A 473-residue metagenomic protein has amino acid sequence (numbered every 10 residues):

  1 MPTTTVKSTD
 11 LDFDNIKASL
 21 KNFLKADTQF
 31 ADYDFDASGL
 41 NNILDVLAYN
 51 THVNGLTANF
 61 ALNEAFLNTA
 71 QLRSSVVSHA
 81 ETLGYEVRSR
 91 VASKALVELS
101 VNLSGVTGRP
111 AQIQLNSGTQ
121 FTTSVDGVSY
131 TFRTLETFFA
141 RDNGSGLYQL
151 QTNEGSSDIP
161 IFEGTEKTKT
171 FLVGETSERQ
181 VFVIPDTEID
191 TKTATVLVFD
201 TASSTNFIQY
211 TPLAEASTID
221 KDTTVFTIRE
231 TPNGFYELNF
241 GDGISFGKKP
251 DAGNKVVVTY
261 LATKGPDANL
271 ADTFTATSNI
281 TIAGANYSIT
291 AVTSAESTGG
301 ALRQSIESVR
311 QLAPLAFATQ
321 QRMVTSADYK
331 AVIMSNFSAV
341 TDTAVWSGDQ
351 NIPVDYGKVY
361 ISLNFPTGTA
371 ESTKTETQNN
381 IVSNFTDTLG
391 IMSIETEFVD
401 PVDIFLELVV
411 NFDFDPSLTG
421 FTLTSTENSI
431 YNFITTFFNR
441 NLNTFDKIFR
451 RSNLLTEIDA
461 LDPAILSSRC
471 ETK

Functional and structural regions predicted by a protein language model:
M1-D190, L455, P463-K473: Extended assembly-interface regions of large multimeric machines
T4-K7, D12-L20, L24, Q320-N441 (+1 more regions): Carbohydrate-recognition loop of C-type lectin domains
S89, E188, F226-E230, G247-K249 (+3 more regions): Replace "in large, NTP-powered and nucleic-acid-processing enzymes" with "in large, NTP-powered factors and other
L99-L103, D200, F240, Y260 (+3 more regions): Flexible glycine-/small-residue-rich
T122-T134, N206-F207, A331-N351, L461-K473: Short, well-structured beta-strand/strand-turn elements
G144-S204, E237-L238, F246-M323, L389-I448: Acidic, glycine-rich low-complexity/disordered segments
T193-K248: Extracellular/luminal ectodomains and secreted, surface-exposed scaffolds of diverse proteins
F433-K473: C-terminal structured "cap/appendage" subdomains that terminate the fold
